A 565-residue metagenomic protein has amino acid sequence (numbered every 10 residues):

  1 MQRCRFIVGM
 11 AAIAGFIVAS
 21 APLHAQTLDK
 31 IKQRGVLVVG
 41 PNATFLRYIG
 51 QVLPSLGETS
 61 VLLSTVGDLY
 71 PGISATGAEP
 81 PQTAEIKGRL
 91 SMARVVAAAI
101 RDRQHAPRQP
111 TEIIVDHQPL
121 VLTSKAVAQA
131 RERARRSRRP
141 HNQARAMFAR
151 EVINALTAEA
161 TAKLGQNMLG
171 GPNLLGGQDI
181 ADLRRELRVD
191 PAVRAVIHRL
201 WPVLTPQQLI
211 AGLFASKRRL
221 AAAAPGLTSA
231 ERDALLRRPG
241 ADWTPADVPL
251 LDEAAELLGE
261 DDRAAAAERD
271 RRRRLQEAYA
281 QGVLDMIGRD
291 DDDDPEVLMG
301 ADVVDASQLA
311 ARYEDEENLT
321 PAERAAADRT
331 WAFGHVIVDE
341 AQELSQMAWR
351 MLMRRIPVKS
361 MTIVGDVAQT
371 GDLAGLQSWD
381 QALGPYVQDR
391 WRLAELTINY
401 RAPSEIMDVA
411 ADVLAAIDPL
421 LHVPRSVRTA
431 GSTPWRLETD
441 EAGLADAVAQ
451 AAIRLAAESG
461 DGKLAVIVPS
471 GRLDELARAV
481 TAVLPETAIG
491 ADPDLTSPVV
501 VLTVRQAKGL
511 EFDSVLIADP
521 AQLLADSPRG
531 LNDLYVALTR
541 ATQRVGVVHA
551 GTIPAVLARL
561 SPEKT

Functional and structural regions predicted by a protein language model:
M1-A12: N-terminal secretory signal peptides and thylakoid transit peptides that target proteins across membranes
F16-P22: C-terminal segment of classical bacterial N-terminal signal peptides
P22-G35: Immediate post-signal peptide segment of exported/extracytoplasmic ligand-binding proteins
A43-K87, R289-H335, E340-T565: Conserved helicase motor core of SF1/SF2 NTP-dependent helicases
G57-R108, E112-K125, R131, E151-V152 (+3 more regions): Conserved P-loop NTPase-based nucleic-acid remodeling module centered on helicase motor cores
M92, F148, A246, L250 (+2 more regions): Phosphate/oxyanion-binding active-site loops and adjacent basic polyanion-contact surfaces
A106, T123-H335, S345-A348: Conserved helicase NTPase catalytic core signature
